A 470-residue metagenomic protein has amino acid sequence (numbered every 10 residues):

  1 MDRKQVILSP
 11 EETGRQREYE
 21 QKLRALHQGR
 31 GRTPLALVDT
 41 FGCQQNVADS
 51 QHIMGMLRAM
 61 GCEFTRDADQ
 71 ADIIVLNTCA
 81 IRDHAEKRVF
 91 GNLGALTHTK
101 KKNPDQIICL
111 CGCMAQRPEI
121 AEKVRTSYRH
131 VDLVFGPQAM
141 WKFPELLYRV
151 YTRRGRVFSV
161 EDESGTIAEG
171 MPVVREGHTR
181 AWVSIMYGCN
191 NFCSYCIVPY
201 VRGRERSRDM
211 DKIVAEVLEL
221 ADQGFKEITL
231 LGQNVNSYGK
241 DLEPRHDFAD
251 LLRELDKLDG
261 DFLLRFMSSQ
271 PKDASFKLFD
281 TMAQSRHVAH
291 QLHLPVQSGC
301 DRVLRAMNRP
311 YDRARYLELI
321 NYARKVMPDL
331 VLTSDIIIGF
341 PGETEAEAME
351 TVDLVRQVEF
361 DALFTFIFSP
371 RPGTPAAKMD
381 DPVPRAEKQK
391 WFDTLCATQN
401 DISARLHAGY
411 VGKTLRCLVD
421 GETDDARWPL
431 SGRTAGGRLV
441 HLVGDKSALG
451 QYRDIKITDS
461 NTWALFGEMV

Functional and structural regions predicted by a protein language model:
M1-Y238, K277, L292, A314-K325 (+4 more regions): Proteins enriched for Cys/Gly/acidic motifs involved in redox and nucleic-acid/cofactor modification
V6, K378-V470: Terminal RNA-binding accessory module
D39-F41, C111, V198, L231-Q233 (+7 more regions): Generic beta-strand/beta-sheet core signal
C43, G239-G260, M307-P310, P370-D401: Radical SAM enzyme [4Fe-4S]-AdoMet core and its adjacent flexible, acidic and glycine-rich loops/tails across
L57, V124-R125, L255, M282 (+2 more regions): Hydrophobic C-terminal alpha-helix "anchor/cap" residues
I108-L110, R117-E119, D222-E345, E350 (+1 more regions): Conserved SAM/AdoMet-binding glycine-rich loop
E176-T179, C189-N191, V288, S298 (+5 more regions): Short flexible coil/turn linkers enriched for glycine and charged/polar residues that connect secondary-structure
C193, I213, L230, F266 (+7 more regions): Conserved, mostly hydrophobic/aromatic
